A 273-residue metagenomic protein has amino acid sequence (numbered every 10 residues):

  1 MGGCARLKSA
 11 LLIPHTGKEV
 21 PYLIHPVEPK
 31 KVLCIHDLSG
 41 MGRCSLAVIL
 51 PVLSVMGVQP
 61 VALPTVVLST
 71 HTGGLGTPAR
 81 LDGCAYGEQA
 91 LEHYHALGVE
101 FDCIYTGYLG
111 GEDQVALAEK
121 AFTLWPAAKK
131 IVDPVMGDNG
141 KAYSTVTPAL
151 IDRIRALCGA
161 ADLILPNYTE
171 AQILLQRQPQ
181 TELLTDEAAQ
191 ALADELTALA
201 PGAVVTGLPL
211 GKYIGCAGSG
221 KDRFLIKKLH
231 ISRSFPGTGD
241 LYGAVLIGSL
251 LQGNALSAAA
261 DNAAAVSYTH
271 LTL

Functional and structural regions predicted by a protein language model:
A10-L23: Short, Lys/Arg-enriched N-terminal segments with co-localized hydrophobic residues within the first ~10-30 amino acids
Y22-V132, M136-S144: Conserved N-terminal subdomain of the carbohydrate kinase-like
P29-I35, K221-I231: Glycine/charged-rich beta-loop-alpha catalytic/anionic-binding loops adjacent to active sites
S39, V66-L68, G110, M136-D138 (+4 more regions): Glycine-rich beta-alpha junction loops
T145-F224, S257: Conserved phosphate/ATP/ADP-binding segment of small-molecule kinases
R233-L256, A260: Short, small-residue alpha-helix embedded
T269-L273: Conserved small/polar residues in nucleotide/adenosyl-binding loops
